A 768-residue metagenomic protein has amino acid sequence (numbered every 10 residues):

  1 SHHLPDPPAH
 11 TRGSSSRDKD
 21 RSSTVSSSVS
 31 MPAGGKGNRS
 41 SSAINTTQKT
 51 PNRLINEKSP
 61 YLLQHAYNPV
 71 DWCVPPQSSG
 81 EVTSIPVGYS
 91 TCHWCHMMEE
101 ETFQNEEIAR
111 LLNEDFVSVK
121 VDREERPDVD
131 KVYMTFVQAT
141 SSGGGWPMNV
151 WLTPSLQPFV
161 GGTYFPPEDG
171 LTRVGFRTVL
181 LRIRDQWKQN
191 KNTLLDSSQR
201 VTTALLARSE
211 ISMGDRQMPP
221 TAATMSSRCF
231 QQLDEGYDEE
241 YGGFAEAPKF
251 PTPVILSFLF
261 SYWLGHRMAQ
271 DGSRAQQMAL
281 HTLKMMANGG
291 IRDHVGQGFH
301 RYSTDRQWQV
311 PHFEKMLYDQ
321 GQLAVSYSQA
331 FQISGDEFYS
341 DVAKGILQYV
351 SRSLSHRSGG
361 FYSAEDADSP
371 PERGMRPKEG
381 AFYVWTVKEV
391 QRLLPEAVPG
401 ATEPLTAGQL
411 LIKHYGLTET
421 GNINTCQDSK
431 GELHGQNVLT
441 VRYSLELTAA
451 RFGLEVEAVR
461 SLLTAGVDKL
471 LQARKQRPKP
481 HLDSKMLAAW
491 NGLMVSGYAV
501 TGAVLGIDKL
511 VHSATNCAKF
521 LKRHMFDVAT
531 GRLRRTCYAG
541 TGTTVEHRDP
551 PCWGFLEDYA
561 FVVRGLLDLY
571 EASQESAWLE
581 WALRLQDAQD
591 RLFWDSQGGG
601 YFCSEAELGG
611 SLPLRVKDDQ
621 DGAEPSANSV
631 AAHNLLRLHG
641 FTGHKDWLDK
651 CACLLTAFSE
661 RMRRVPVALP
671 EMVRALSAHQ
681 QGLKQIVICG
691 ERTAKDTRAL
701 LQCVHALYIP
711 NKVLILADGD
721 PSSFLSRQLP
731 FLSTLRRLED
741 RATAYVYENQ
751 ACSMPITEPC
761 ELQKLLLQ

Functional and structural regions predicted by a protein language model:
H2-R17, S23-L493, G497, T501-V504 (+1 more regions): Replace the tail clause
F260, L264, S328-Q332, V495 (+6 more regions): Tandem alpha-helical RNA-recognition repeat domains
L264-S273, L505-D508, A572-A577, T642-K645: Short coil/turn connectors between adjacent alpha-helices in alpha-solenoid helical repeat scaffolds
M285-R292, N516-D527: Glycine-rich, acidic and aromatic/proline-enriched surface loops and short helix-turn segments that act as binding
R352-S355, R523-F561, G565-L725: Long, polar/charge-rich, low-hydrophobicity segments
L510-L521, L765: Short secondary-structure subsegments characteristic of cysteine-rich extracellular domains
